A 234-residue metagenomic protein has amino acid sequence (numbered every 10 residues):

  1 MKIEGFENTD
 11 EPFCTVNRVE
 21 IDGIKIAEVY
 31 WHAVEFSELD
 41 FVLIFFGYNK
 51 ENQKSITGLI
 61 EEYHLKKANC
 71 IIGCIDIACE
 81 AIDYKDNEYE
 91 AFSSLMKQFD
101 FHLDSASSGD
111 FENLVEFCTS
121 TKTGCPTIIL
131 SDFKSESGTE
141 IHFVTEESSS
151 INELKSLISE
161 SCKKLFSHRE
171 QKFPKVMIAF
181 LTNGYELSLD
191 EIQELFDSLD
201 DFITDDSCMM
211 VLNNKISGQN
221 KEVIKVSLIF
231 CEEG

Functional and structural regions predicted by a protein language model:
M1-G234: Tubulin/FtsZ superfamily GTPase core signature
